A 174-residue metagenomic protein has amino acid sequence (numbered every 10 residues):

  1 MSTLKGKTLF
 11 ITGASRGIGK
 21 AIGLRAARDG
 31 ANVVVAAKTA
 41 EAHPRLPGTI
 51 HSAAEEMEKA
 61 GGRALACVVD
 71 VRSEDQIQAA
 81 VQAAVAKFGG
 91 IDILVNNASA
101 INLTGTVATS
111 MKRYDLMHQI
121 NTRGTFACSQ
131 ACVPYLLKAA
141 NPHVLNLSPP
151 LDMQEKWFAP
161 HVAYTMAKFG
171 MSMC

Functional and structural regions predicted by a protein language model:
K7, G61-R63, G90-I91, L136-P150: Active-site loop of short-chain dehydrogenase/reductase
S15-R16: Conserved glycine-rich cofactor-binding loop
A31-S52: Conserved glycine-rich Rossmann-like NAD(P)H-binding loop of the short-chain dehydrogenase/reductase
G48, V68-A80, M111: The beta1-alpha1 cofactor-binding region of Rossmann-like NAD(H)/NADP(H)-dependent oxidoreductases
G105-T106, S110-L116: Substrate-binding pocket helix/loop in short-chain dehydrogenase/reductase
S129-Q130: A short, exposed helix-loop element centered on a Lys and neighboring polar residues
L137-K138, H143-S172: Catalytic loop of short-chain dehydrogenase/reductase
